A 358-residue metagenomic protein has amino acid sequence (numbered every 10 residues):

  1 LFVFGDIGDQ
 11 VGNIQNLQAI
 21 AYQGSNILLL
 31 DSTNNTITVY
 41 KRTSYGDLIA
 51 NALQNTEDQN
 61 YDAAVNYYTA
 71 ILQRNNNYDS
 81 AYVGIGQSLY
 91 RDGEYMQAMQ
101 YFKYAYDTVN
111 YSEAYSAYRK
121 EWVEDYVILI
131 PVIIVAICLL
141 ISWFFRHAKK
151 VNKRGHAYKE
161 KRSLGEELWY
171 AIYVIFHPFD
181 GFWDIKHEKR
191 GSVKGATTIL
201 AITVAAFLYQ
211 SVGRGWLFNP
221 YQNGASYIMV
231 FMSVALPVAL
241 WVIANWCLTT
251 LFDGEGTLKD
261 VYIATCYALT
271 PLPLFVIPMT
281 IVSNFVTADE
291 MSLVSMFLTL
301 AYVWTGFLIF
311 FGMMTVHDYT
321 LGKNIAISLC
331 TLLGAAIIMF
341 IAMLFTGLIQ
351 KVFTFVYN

Functional and structural regions predicted by a protein language model:
L1-I20, Q54-N55: Gly/Pro-rich loop segments of beta-rich domains
N34, S44, N77-Y78, Y95 (+1 more regions): Residue-level recognition of tetratricopeptide repeat
A81, A114-Y115: TPR alpha-solenoid repeat register
H156-A157, K161-K259: Selected alpha-helical membrane-embedding segments in polytopic membrane proteins
M229-M232, W241-M343, G347: Hydrophobic alpha-helical transmembrane segments and adjacent short intramembrane/lumenal linkers of inner/organellar
